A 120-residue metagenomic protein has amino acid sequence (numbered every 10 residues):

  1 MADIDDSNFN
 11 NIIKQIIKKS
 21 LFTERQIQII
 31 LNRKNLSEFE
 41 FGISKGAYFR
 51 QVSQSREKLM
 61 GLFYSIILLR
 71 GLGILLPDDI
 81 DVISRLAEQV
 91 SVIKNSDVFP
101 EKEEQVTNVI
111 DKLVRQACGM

Functional and structural regions predicted by a protein language model:
A2-K19: Short, Lys/Arg-enriched N-terminal segment that forms or immediately precedes the first helix of a structured domain
L21-F22, D78: Alpha-helical hairpin
R25-R33: Short alpha-helical "packing" element that flanks the helix-turn-helix/winged-helix DNA-binding module
K34-S44: Helix-turn-helix DNA-binding module
V52, L59: DNA major-groove recognition helix of helix-turn-helix
M60-L75: Short Lys/Arg-enriched helix C-cap and helix-to-coil transition segments that create basic nucleic-acid-contact patches
P77-M120: Helix-turn-helix/homeodomain-like alpha-helical modules used for DNA recognition and transcription-factor dimerization
